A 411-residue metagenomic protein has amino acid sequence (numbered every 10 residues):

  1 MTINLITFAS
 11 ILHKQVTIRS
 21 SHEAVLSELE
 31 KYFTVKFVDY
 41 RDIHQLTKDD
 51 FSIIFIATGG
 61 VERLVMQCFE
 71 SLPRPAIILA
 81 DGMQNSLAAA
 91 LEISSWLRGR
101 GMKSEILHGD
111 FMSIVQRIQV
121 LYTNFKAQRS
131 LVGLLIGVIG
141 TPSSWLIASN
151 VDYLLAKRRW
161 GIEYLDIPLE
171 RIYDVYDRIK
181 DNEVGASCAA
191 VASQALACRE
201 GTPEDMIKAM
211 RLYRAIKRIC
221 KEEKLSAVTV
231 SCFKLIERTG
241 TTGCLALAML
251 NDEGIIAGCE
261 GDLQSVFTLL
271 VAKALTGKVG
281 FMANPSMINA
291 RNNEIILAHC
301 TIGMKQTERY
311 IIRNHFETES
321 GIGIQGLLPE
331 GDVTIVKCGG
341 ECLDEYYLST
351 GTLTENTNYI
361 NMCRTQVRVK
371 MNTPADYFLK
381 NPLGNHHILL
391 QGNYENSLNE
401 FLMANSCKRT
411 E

Functional and structural regions predicted by a protein language model:
M1-F8, D50-I54, P73-L79, M102-S104 (+1 more regions): Hydrophobic beta-strand segments of well-ordered beta-sheets in folded domains
M1-K36, L91, S95: Short, charged N-terminal beta->alpha structural module
M1-T17, V132-T141, K380-Q391: Short hydrophobic beta-strand segments
S10-R19, I43, I54-V65, D81-A90 (+5 more regions): Gly/Ser/Thr-rich loops at beta-strand to alpha-helix junctions that form or flank small-molecule/cofactor-binding
V25-I93: An N-terminal, globular interaction/scaffold subdomain
S95-T276: Conserved, well-structured core segments that form the ligand-binding/active-site neighborhood of functional domains
I255-E355: C-terminal catalytic subdomain
G323-E411: Extended hydrophobic packing segments that form well-structured cores
